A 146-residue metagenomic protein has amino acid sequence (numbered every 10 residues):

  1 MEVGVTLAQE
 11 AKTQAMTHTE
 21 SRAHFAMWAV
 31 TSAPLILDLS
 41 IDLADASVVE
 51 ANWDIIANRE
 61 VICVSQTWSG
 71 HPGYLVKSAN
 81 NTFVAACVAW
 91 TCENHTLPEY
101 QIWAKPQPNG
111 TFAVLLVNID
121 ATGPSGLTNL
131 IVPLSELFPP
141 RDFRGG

Functional and structural regions predicted by a protein language model:
M1-S40: Glycan-recognition surfaces
T6, A57-V61, P139: Generic surface-pattern signal
A26-E93: Catalytic cores of secreted or luminal carbohydrate-active enzymes
W28-D38, T91-P140: Carbohydrate-binding surface patches
